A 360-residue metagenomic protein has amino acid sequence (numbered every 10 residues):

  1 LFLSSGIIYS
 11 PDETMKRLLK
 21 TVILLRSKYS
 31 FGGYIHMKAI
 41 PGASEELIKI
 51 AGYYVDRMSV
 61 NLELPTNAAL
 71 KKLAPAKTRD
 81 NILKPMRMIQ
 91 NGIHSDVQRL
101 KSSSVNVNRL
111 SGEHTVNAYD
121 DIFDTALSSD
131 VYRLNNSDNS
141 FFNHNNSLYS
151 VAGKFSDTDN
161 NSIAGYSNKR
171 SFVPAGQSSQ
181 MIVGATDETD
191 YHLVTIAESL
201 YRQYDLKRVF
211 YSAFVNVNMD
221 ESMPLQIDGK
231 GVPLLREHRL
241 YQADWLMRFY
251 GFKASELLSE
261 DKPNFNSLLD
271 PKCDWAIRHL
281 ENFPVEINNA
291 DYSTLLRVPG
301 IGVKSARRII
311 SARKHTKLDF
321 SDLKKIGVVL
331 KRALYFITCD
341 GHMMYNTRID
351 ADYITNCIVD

Functional and structural regions predicted by a protein language model:
L1-S179, T186: Conserved Radical SAM active-site core
M37-I40, V232, V298: Glycine- and other small-residue-rich loops at beta-strand/loop junctions that grip anionic moieties
K71, N81-Q90, S95, T158 (+1 more regions): A structural motif corresponding to the C-terminal lobe/cap of the Radical SAM core domain
N264-T294, F320-D360: C-terminal extensions
A312-R313: Residue-level signature of tetratricopeptide-repeat
